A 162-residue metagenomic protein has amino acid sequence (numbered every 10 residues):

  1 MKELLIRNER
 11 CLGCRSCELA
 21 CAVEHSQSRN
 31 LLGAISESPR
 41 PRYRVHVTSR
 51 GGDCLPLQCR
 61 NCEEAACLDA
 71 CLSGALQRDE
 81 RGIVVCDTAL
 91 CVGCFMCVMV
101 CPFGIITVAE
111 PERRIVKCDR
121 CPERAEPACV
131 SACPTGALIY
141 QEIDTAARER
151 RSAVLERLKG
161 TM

Functional and structural regions predicted by a protein language model:
M1, Q27-D69, A89-M162: Flanking helices and flexible, charged tails adjoining ferredoxin-like Fe-S electron-transfer domains in multi-subunit
M1-E9: N-terminal beta-strand motif that seeds the catalytic metal site of vicinal oxygen chelate
E24: Change "in soluble alpha/beta enzymes" to "in soluble alpha/beta proteins
N61-I83: Ordered, amphipathic secondary-structure segments that act as subunit-interaction surfaces in large macromolecular
